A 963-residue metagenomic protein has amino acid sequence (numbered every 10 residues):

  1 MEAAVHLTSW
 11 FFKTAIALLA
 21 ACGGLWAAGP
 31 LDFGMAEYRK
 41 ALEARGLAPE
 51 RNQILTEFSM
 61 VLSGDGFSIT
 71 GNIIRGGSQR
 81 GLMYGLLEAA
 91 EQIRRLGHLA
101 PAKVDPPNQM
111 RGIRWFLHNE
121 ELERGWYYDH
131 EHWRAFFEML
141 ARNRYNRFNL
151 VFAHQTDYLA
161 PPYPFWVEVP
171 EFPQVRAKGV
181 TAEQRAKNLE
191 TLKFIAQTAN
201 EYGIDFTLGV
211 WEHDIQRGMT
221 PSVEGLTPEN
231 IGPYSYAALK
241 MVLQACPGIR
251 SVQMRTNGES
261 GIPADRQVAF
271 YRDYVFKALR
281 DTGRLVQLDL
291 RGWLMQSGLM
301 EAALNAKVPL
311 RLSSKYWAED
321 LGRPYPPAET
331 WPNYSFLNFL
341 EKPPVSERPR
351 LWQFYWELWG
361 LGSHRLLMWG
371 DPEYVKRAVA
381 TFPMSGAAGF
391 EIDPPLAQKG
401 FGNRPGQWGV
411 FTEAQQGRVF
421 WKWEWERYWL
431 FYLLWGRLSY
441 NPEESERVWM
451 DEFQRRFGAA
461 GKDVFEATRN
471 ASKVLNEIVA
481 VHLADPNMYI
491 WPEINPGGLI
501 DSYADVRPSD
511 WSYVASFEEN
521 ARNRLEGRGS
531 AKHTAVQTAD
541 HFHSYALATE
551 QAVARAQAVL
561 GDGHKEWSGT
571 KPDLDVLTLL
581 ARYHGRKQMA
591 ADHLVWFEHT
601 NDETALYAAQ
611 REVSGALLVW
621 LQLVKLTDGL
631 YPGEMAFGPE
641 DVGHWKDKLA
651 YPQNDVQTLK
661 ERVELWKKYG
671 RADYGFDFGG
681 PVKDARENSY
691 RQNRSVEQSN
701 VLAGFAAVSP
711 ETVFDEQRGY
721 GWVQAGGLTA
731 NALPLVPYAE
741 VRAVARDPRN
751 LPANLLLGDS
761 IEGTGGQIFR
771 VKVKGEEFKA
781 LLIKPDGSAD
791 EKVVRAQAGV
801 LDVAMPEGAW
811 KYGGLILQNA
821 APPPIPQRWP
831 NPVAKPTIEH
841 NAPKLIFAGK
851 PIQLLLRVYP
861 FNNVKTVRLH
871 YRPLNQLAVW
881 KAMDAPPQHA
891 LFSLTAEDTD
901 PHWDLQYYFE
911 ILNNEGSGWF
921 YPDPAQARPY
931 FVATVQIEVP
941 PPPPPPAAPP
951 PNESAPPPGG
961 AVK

Functional and structural regions predicted by a protein language model:
K13-G24: Bacterial N-terminal signal peptides
W26-H154, L310, W317, A535-R671 (+3 more regions): Mature N-terminal, pre-catalytic/accessory segment of carbohydrate-active enzymes
G29-E37, A41, L62-G66, T70-E229 (+7 more regions): Feature activates predominantly on carbohydrate-active enzymes
A48, R94-L96, N146, Y158-P162 (+7 more regions): Catalytic-core regions of glycoside hydrolase
L140, P681, Y859-N863: Short solvent-exposed strand-capping/beta-turn motif centered on an Asx-Ser/Thr pair
P394, Q398-G400, R404-Y651, D655-W666: C-terminal non-catalytic alpha-helical accessory regions
Y669-P822: Compositionally biased, intrinsically disordered or flexible polar/acidic segments
A820-K963: Glycan-association/targeting regions that enable binding to alpha-glucans and other polysaccharides
